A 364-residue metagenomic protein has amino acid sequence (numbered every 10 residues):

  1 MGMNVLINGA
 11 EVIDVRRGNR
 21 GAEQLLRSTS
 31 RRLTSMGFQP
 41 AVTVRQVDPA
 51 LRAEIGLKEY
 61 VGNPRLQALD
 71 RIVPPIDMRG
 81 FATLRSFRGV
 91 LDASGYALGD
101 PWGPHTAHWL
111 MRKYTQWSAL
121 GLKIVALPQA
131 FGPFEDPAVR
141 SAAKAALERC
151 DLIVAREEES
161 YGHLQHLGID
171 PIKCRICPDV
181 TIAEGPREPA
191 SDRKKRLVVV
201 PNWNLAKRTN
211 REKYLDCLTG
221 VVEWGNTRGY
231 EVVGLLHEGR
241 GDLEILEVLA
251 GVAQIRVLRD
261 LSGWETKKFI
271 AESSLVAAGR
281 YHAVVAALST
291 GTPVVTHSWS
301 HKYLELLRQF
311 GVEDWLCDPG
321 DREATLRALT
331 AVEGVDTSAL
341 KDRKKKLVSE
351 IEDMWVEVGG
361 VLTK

Functional and structural regions predicted by a protein language model:
M1-K364: Active-site anion-handling motifs in enzyme catalytic cores
